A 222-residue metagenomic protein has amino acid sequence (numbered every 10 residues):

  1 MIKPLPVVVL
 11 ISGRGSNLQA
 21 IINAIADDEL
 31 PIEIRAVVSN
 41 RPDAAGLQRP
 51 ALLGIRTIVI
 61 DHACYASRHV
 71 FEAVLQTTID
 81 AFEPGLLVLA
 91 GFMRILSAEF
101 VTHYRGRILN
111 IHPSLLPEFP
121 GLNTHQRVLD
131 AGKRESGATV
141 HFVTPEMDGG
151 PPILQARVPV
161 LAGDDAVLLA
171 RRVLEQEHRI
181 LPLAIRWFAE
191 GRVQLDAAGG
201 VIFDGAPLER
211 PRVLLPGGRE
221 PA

Functional and structural regions predicted by a protein language model:
M1-A45: N-terminal Rossmann-like dinucleotide-binding module
V8, D27, N123, A197-A222: Internal anion-binding site segments
L18, G46-L47, E72, H125 (+1 more regions): A general structural signal for well-ordered alpha-helical segments in protein cores
A24, L86, A90-D204: Donor/substrate-binding cores of folate-linked one-carbon enzymes
S39-N40, A63-C64, R68, F82-A98: N-terminal glycine-rich "phosphate-gripper" loop used for MgATP/nucleotide binding and carboxylate activation
L53-G54, Y104: Short, structured coil segments at secondary-structure junctions
I58-A63, I111: Short beta->alpha connector loops at strand-helix junctions that form conserved, small/polar/Pro-enriched
A73-F82: Short, well-structured alpha-helical segments in soluble
